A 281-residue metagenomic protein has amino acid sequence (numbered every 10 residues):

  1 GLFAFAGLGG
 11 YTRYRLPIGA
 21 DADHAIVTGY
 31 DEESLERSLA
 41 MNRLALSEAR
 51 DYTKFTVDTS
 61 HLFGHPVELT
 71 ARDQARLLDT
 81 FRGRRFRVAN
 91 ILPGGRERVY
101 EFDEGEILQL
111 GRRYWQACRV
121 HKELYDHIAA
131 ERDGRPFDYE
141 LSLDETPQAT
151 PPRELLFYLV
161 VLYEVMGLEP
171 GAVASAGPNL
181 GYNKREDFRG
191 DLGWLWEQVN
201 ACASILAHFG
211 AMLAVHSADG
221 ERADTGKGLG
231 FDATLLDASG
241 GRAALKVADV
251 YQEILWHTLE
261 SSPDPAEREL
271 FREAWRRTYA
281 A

Functional and structural regions predicted by a protein language model:
G1-A6, T12-P17, T28-H61, E68-A71 (+4 more regions): Active-site capping/gating regions of soluble enzymes
A20: Metallocofactor- and cofactor-centric catalytic cores in central/energy metabolism, strongly enriched
D23, L141, H216: Conserved, mostly hydrophobic/aromatic
A71-L108, S175-G181: Aromatic- and acidic-residue-enriched carbohydrate-binding clefts of CAZyme catalytic domains
R135-Y139: Short, conserved phosphate-binding/catalytic loop or strand-edge motifs used in phosphoryl-/nucleotidyl-transfer
